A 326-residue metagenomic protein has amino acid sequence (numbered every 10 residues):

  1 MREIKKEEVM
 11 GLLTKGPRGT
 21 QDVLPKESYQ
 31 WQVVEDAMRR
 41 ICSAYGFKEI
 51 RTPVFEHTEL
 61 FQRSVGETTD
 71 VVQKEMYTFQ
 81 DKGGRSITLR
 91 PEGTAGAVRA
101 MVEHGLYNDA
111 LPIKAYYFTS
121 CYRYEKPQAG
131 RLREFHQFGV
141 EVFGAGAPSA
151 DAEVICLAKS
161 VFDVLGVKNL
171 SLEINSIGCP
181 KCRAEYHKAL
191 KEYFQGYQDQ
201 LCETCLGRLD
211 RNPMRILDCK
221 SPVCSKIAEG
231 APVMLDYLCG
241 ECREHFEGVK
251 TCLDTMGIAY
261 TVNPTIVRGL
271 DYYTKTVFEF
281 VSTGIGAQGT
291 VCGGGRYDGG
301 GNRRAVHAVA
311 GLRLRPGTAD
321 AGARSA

Functional and structural regions predicted by a protein language model:
R2-A326: TRNA-recognition modules of translation machinery and tRNA-sensing kinases, especially anticodon-binding
